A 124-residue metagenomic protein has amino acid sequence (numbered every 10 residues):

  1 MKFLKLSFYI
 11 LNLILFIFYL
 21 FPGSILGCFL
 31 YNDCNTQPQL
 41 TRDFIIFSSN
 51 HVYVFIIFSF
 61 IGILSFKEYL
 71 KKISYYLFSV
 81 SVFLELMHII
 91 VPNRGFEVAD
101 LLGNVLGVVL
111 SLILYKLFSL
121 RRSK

Functional and structural regions predicted by a protein language model:
M1-P92, F96-A99, V105, V109-K124: Bulky hydrophobic segments
